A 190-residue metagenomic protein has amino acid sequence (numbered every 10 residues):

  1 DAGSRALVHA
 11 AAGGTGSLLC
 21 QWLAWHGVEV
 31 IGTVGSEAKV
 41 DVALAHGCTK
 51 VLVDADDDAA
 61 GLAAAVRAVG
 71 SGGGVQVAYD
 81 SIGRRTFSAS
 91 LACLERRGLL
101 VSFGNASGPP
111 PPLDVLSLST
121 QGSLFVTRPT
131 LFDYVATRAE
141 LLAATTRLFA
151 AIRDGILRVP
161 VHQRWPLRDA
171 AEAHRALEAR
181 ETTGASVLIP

Functional and structural regions predicted by a protein language model:
D1-R5, G72-G73: Short helix-loop-beta connector
L7, Q76-Y79, V101: N-terminal Rossmann-like NAD(P) cofactor-binding module of classical short-chain dehydrogenase/reductase
A10-A11, I82: NAD(P)H cofactor-binding loop motif with strongest signal on the N-terminal glycine-rich segment
G14-T15, R85: Hydrophobic/small residue at the entry helix of a nucleotide-binding pocket
L18-W22: Rossmann-fold NAD(P)-dependent oxidoreductase module
A24-T86, T137: Adenosine-nucleotide cofactor-binding segment
V34, R85-I156, P190: Glycine-rich phosphate-binding loop and adjacent beta-alpha segment of Rossmann(oid) nucleotide-cofactor-binding
R138-P190: C-terminal hydrophobic helical "lid"/dimerization subdomain of Rossmann-like NAD(P)H-dependent oxidoreductases
